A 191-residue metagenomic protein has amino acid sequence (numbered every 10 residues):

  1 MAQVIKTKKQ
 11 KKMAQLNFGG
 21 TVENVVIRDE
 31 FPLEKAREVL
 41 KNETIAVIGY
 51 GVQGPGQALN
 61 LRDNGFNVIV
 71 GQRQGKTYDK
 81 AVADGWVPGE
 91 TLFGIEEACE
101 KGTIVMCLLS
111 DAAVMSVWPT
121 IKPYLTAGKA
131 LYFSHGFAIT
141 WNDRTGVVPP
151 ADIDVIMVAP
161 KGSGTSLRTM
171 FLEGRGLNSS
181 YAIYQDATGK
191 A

Functional and structural regions predicted by a protein language model:
Q3-K6, Q10-G89: NAD(P)+-binding Rossmann beta1-loop-alpha1 motif at the extreme N-terminus of oxidoreductases
R37-L40, E97-E100, P123-L125, G146-P150 (+1 more regions): Solvent-exposed alpha-helices and their adjacent loops that cap or buttress functional pockets in soluble metabolic
Y50-P55, Q74-G75, A112, L131 (+2 more regions): Gly/Ser/Thr-rich loops at beta-strand to alpha-helix junctions that form or flank small-molecule/cofactor-binding
F66, T126-K129, A151-I153: A short helix->loop->beta-strand "cap" motif at the edges of active sites that frequently abuts
P88-E96: Short acidic-hydrophobic, aromatic-tinged amphipathic segments that line or gate anion-handling sites
I95-T145: Rossmann-fold NAD(P) dinucleotide-binding segment
Y132-A191: Rossmann-fold dinucleotide-binding core
